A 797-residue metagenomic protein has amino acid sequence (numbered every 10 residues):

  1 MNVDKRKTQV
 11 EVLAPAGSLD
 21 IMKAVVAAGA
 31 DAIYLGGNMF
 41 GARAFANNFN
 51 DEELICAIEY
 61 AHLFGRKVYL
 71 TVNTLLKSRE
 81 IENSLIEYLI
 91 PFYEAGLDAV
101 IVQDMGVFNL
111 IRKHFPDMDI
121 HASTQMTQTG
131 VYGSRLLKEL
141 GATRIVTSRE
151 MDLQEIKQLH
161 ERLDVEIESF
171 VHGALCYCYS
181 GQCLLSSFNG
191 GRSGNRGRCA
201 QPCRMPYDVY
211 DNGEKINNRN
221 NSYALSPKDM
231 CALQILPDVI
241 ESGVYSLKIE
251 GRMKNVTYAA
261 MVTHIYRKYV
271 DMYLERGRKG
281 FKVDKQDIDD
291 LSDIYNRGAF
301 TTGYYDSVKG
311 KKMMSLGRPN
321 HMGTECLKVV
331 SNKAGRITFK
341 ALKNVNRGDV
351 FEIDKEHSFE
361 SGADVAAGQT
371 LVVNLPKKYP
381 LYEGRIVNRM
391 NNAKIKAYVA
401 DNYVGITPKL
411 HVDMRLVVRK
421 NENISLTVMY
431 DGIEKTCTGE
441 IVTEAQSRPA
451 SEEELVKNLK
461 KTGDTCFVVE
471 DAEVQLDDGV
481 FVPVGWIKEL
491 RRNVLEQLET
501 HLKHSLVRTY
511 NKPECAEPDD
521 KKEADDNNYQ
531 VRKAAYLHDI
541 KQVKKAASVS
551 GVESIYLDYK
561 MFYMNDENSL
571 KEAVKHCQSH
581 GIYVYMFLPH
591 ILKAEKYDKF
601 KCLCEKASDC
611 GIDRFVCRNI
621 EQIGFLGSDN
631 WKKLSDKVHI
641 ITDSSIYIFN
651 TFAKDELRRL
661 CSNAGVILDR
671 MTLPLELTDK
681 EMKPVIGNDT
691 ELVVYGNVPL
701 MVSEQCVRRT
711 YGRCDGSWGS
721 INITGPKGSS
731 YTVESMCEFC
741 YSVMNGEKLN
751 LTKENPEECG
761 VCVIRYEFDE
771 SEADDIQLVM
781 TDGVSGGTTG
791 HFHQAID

Functional and structural regions predicted by a protein language model:
N2-Q128, V146-S246, M253-C661, V666-D797: Active-site pocket-lining/capping segments in soluble small-molecule metabolic enzymes
T143: Long, basic N-terminal domains or extensions that often function in RNA/ssDNA interaction or organelle/cellular
